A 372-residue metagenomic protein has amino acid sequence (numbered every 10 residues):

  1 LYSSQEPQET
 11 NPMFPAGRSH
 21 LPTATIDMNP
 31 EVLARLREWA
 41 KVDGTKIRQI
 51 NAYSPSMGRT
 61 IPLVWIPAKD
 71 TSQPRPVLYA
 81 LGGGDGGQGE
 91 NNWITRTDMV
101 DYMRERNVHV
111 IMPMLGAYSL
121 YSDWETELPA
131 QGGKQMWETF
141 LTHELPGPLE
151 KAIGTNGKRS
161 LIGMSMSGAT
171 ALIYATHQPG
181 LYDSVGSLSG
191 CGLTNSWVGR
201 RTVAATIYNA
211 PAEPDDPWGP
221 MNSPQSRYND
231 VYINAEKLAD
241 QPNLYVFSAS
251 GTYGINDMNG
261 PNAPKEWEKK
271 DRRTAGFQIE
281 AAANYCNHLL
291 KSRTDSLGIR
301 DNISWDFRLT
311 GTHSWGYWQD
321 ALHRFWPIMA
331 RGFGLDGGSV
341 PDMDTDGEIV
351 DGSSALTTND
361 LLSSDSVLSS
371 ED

Functional and structural regions predicted by a protein language model:
L1-D372: Non-catalytic cap/lid and distal C-terminal segments of serine-dependent acyl enzymes
